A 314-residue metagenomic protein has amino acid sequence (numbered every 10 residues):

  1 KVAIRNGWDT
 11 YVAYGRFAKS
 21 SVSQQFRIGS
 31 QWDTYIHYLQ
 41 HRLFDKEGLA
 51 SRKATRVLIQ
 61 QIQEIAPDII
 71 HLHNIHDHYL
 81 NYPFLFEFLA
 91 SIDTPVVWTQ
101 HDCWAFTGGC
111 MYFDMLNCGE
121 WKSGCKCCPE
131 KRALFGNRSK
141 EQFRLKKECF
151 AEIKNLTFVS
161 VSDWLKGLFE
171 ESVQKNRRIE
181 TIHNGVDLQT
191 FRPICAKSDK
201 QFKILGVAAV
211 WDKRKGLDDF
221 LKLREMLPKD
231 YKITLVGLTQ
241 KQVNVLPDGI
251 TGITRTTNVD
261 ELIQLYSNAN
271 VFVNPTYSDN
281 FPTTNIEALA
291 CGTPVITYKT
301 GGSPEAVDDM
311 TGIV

Functional and structural regions predicted by a protein language model:
S91, W104, G119-F158, S172: Membrane-proximal helix-turn-helix segments that form the acceptor-binding/catalytic region of lipid-linked
V159, K197-K215, L221-E225: Conserved donor-binding/catalytic core segment of Leloir-type glycosyltransferases
G167-E171, G185-K200, N244-V245: Acidic anion/phosphate-binding donor-loop and adjacent secondary structure in glycosyltransferase catalytic cores
G237-I263: Nucleotide-activated donor-binding/catalytic signature segment of Leloir-type glycosyltransferases, i.e., the conserved
Q264-A269: Short alpha-helical donor nucleotide-sugar binding micro-motif in glycosyltransferases
Y277: Aromatic "clamp/platform" in nucleotide-sugar-dependent glycosyltransferases that forms part of the donor/acceptor
P294-T297: Short hydrophobic beta-strand element within catalytic cores of glycosyltransferases and related nucleotide-activated
T300-V314: Short acidic/histidine- and often glycine-rich active-site loop of Leloir-type glycosyltransferases that engages
